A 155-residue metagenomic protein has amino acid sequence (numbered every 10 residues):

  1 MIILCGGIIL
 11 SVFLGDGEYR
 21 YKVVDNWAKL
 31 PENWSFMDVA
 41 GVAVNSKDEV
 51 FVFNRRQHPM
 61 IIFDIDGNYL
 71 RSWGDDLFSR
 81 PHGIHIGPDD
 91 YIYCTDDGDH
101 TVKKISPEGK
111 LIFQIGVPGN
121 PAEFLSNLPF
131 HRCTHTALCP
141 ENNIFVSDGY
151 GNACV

Functional and structural regions predicted by a protein language model:
M1-I9: Short, Lys/Arg-enriched N-terminal segments with co-localized hydrophobic residues within the first ~10-30 amino acids
L10-V155: Eukaryotic scaffold repeat domains enriched in small/polar residues
